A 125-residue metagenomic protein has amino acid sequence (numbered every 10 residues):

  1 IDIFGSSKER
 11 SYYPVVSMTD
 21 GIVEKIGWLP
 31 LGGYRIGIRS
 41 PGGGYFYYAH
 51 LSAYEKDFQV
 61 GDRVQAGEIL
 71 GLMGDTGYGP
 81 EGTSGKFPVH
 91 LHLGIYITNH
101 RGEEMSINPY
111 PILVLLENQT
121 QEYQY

Functional and structural regions predicted by a protein language model:
I1-S17: Short glycine/threonine/proline-enriched tight-turn/helix- or strand-capping micro-motif at secondary-structure
D2, G37, Y47-H50, L72 (+1 more regions): Conserved beta-strand positions that form and line the central face of beta-propeller blades
G5, K25, H50-A53, D75 (+1 more regions): A residue-level detector for short acidic-glycine micro-motifs
K8, W28-L29, T98-H100: Short polar/acidic secondary-structure junctions
S17-Q59, G82-S84, P88-V89: Zn2+-dependent peptidoglycan hydrolase active-site motif and core
G21-V23, G61-T76: A structural signal for short beta-strand/turn segments enriched in small hydrophobics and glycine
Y54, L70-T76, L115, Q119: Structured segments of extracytoplasmic/periplasmic soluble domains in secreted or envelope-associated proteins
Q59-V60, Q65-E68, K86-Y125: Acidic, glycine-rich catalytic/binding loops that coordinate metals and/or anionic ligands
